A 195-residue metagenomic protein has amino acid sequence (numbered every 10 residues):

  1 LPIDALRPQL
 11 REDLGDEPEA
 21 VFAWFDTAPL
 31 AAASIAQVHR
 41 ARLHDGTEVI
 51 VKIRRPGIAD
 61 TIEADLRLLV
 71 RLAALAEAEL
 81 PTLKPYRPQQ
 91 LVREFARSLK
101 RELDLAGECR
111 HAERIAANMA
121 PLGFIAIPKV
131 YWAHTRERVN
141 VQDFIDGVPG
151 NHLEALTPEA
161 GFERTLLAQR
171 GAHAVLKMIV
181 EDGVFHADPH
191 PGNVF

Functional and structural regions predicted by a protein language model:
L1-M178, G183, F195: Broad phosphate/nucleotide-binding scaffolds in NTP-utilizing and phosphate-metabolizing enzymes
V184-P191: Catalytic-loop of the protein kinase fold
